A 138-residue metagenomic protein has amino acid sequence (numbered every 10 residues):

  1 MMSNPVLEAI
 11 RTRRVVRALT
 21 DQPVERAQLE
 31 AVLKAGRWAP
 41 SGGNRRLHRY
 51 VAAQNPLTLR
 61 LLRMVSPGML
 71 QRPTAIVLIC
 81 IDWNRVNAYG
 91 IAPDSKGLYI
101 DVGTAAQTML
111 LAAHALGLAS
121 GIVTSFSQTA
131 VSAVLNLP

Functional and structural regions predicted by a protein language model:
M1-Q28: Specificity-determining recognition surfaces
Q22, C80, T124: Conserved residues at the C-terminal ends of beta-strands
E30-L33, W38-A105: Glycine/small-residue-rich phosphate/adenosyl-binding loop
G36-R37, V77, P93-V134: Small-aliphatic-rich amphipathic alpha-helix that forms the alpha element of a beta-alpha
V65-G68, A133-L137: A generic local secondary-structure boundary/capping motif
Q71-A75, L118, P138: Short coil/turn connectors at secondary-structure junctions
